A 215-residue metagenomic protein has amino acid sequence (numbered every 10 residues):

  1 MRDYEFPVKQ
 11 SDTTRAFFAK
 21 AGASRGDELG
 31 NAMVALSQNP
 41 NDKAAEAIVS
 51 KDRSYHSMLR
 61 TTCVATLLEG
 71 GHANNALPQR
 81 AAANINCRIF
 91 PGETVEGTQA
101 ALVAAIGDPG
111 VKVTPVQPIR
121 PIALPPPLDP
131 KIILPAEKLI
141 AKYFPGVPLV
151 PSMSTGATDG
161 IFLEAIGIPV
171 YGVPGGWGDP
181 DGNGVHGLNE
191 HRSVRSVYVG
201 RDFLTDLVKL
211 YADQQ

Functional and structural regions predicted by a protein language model:
M1-D202, K209-Q215: Metal-dependent amide/peptide-bond hydrolase catalytic core, centered on the "pita-bread" metallohydrolase fold
